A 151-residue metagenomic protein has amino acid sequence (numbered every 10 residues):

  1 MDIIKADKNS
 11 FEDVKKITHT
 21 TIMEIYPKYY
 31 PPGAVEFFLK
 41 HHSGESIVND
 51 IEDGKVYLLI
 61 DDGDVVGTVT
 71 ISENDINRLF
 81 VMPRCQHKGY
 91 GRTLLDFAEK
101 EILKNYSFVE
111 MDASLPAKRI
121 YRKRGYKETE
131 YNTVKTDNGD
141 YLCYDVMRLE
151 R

Functional and structural regions predicted by a protein language model:
D2-K16: A short beta-loop-alpha structural element at the N-terminal edge of CoA-dependent acyl/N-acetyltransferase catalytic
H19-E45: Conserved GNAT-fold acetyl-CoA-binding loop/helix
D53-G67: Conserved beta-hairpin
V69-N74: A conserved beta-strand-loop-helix scaffold within acyl/acetyltransferase catalytic domains
I76-Q86, P116: A short, internal acetyl-CoA/4′-phosphopantetheine-binding micro-motif in the GNAT/acyltransferase core
C85, G89-F97: Conserved acetyl-CoA pyrophosphate-binding loop and the N-cap/start of the following alpha-helix in GNAT-like
S107, M111-R119, R124, V134-R151: C-terminal "cap" of GNAT-fold acetyltransferases
